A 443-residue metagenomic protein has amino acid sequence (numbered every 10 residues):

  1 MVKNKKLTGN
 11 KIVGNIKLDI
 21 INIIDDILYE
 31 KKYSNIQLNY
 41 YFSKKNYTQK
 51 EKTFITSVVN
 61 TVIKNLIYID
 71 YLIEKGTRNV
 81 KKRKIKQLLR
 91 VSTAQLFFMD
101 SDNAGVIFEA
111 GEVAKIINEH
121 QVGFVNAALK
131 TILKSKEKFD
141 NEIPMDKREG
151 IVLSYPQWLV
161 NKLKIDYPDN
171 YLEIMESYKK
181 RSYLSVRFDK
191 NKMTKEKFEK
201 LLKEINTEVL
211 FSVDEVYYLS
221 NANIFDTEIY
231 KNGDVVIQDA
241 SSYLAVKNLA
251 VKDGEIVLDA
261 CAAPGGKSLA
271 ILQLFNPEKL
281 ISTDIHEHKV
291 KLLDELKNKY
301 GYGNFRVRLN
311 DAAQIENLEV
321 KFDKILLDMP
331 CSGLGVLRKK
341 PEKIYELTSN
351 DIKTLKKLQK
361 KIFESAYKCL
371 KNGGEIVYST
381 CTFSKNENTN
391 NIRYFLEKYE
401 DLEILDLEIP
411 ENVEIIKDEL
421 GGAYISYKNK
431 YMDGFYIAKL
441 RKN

Functional and structural regions predicted by a protein language model:
M1-N443: S-adenosylmethionine
